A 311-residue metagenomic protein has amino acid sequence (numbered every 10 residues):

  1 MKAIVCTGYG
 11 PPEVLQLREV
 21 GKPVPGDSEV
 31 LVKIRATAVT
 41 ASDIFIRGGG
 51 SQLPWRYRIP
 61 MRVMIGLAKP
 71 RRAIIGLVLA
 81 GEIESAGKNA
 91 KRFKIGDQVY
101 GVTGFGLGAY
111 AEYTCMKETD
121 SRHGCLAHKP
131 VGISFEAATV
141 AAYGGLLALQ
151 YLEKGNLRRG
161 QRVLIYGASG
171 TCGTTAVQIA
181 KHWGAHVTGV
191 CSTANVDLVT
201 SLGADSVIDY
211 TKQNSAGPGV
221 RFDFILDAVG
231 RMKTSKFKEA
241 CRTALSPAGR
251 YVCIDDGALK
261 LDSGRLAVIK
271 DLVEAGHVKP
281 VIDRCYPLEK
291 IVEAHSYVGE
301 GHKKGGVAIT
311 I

Functional and structural regions predicted by a protein language model:
K2-I4, Q16-E19, K33, G81-E82 (+1 more regions): Residues located in well-ordered beta-strands
G21-A38, Q52-F105: Glycine-rich beta-strand-centered segment in the early N-terminal region that forms part of a ligand/cofactor-binding
R35, E118-G155: Extended, non-globular alpha-helical segments
G87, T103-G104, E118, G167 (+2 more regions): Conserved "cap/hinge" positions at secondary-structure junctions
I95, A138-D209: Mid-domain Rossmann-like dinucleotide-binding core that forms the NAD(H)/NADP(H) cofactor-binding site
F105-D120: A structural motif shared across PLP-dependent enzymes of the aminotransferase-like
H186-T188, L198-S263: Glycine-rich cofactor phosphate-binding loops and adjacent beta1-alpha1 units of small-molecule cofactor enzyme domains
L266-I311: C-terminal hydrophobic helical "lid"/dimerization subdomain of Rossmann-like NAD(P)H-dependent oxidoreductases
